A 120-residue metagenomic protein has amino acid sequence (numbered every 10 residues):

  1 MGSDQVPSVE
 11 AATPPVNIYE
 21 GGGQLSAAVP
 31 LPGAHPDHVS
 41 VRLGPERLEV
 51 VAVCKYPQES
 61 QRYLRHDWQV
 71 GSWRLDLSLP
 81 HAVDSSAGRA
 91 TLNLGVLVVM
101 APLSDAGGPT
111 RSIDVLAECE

Functional and structural regions predicted by a protein language model:
M1-E120: Alpha-crystallin/small heat shock protein
